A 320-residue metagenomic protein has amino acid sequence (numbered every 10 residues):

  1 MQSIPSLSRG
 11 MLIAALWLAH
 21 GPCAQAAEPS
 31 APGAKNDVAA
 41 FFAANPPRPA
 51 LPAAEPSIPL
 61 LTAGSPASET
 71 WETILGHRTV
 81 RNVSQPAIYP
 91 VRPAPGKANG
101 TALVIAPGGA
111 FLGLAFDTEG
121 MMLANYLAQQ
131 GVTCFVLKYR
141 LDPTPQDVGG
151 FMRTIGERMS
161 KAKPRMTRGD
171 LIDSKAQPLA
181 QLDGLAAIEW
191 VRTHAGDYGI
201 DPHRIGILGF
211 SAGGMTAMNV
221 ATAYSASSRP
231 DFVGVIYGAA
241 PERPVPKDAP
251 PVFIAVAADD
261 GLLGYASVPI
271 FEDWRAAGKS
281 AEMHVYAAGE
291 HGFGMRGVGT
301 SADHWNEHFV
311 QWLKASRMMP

Functional and structural regions predicted by a protein language model:
P29-K97, Q129: N-terminal cap/lid segment of alpha/beta-hydrolase-fold proteins
N99-G108: Short beta-strand element of the alpha/beta-hydrolase
P107-L112, A258-D259: Active-site glycine-rich loops that stabilize anionic/oxyanionic intermediates across multiple enzyme folds
D117-F135, E272: Short amphipathic alpha-helix adjacent to the substrate-entry channel of hydrolases
G150-G196, E307-H308: Alpha/beta-hydrolase active-site loop
P178-A249: Primarily recognizes the serine-hydrolase "nucleophile elbow" in alpha/beta-hydrolase and SGNH/GDSL folds
D231-A287: The feature captures the conserved acid-bearing segment of alpha/beta-hydrolase catalytic domains
S280-P320: C-terminal catalytic histidine-bearing segment of alpha/beta-hydrolase fold enzymes
